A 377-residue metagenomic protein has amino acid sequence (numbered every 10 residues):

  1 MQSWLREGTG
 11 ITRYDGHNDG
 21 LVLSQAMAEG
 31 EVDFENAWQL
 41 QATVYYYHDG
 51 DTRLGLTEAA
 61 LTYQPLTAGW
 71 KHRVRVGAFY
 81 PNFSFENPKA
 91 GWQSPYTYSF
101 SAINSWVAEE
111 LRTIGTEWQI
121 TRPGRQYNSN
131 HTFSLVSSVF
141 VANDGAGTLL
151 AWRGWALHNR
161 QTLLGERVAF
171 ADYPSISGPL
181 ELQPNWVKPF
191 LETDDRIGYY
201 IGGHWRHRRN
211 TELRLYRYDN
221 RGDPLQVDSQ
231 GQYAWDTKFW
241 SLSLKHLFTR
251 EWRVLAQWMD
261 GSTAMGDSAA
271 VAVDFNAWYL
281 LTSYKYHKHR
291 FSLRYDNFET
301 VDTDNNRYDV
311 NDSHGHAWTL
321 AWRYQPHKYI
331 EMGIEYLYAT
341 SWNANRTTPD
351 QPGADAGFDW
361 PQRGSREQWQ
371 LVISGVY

Functional and structural regions predicted by a protein language model:
M1-G10, E367, G375: Transmembrane beta-strand segments of Gram-negative outer membrane beta-barrel proteins
M1-R6, H17-R153, W205-R208, L281-Y284 (+3 more regions): Outer membrane beta-barrel
R6-G8, G16, G20, Q39-L40 (+7 more regions): A generic structural signal for ordered alpha-helices
Y14, S105, P189: Second-shell loop/turn segments in exported
D15, A59-Y63, N87, D195 (+1 more regions): Outer-membrane beta-barrel pore domains
R53, Y63-V74, E109-L280: Signature for the C-terminal beta-barrel architecture of outer-membrane proteins
S99-E109, Q161, N306, N345-D350: Short amphipathic alpha-helical patches
